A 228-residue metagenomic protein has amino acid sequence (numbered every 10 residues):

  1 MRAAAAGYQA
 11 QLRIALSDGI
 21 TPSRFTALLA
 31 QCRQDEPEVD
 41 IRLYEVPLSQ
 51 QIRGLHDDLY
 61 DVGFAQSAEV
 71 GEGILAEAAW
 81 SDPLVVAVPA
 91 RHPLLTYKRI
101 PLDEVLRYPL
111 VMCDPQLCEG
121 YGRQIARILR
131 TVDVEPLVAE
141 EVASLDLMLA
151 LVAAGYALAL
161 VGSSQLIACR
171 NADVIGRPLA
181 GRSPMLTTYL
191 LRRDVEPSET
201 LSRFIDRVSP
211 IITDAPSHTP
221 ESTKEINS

Functional and structural regions predicted by a protein language model:
M1-A5: Alpha-helical linker/hinge and terminal dimerization helices associated with HTH transcriptional regulators
A6, I74-L84, V88-L110, R193-D194 (+1 more regions): Flexible hinge/capping segments at coil-to-helix
Q9-E72, V142: Central regulatory/effector-binding core of bacterial HTH transcription factors
Q11-A15, G63, A87, V111 (+2 more regions): Short, well-ordered beta-strand segments
R24, I175-H218: A late-sequence structural motif
P47-I52, H56-Y60, A65, Q116-I175: Hydrophobic hinge/microswitch elements
E72-A78, D82-P83, Y97, D146-V195: Beta-alpha-beta core module
L110-V132, S198-D206, A215-P216, P220: Secondary-structure junction motif
